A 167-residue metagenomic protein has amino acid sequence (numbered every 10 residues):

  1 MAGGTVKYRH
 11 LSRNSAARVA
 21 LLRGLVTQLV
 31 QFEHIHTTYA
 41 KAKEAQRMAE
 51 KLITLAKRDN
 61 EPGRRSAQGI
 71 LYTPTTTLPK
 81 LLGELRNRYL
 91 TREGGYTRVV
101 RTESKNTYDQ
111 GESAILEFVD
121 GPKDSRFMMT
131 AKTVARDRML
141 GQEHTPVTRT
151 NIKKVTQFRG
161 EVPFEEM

Functional and structural regions predicted by a protein language model:
A2-H10, G24, Q28-Q31, I35-M167: Structured, basic alpha/beta domains of bacterial-type, RNA-associated proteins
L21: Basic, ligand-binding patches in group-transfer machinery, especially extracytoplasmic/periplasmic segments
